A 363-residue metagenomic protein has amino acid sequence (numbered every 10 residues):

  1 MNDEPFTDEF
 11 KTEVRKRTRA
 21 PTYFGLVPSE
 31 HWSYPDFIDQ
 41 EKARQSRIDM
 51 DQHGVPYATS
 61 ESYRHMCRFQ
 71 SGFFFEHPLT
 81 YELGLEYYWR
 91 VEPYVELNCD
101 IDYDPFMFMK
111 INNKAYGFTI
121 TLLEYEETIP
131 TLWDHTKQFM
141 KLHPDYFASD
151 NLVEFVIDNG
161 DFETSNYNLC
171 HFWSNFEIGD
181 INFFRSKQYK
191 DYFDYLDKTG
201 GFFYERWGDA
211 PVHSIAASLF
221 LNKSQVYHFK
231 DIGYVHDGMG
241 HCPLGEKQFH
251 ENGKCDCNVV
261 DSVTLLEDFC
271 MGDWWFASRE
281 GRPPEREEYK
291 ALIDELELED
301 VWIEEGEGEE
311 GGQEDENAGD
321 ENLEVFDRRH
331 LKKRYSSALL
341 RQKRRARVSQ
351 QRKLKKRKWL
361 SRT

Functional and structural regions predicted by a protein language model:
M1-T7, P28-H31, T121-Y125, G233: Short beta-alpha junction loops
M1-V14, P21: General structural concept
R15-L26, I111-G117, F220-Q225: Structural alpha-beta junctions
R15-Y81: Active-site-proximal specificity loops/subdomain of glycosyltransferases
D36-I48, T131-H135, L244-Q248: Short, surface-exposed amphipathic charged segments that create phosphate/polyanion-binding patches used for binding
H53-Y63, L97-K198, R206: Conserved catalytic core of nucleotide-sugar-dependent glycosyltransferases
G84-E96: Short beta-strand-to-loop acidic/aromatic patch adjacent to the donor-nucleotide binding site
F172, Y189-G308, G312-D315, G319-Y335: C-terminal catalytic/acceptor-binding lobe
